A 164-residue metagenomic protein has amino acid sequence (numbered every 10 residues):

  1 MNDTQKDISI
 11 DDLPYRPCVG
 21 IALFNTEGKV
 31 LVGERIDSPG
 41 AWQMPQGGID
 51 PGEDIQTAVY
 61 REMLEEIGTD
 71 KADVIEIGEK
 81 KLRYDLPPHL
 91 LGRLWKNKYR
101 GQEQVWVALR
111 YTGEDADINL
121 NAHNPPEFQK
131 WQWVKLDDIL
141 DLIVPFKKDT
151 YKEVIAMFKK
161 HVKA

Functional and structural regions predicted by a protein language model:
M1-F24, K96-N97: Acidic, metal-coordinating catalytic segment for phosphate/diphosphate chemistry, firing primarily on the Nudix
R16, P39, M44, R100-W106: Short connector loops at helix/strand junctions that flank enzyme active sites, especially segments positioning acidic
P17-V19, G28, Q104-V105, Q129: Change "...and in nucleic-acid phosphodiester-cleaving endonucleases..." to "...and in nucleic-acid processing enzymes
K29-A72: Conserved Nudix-box catalytic region and its N-terminal flanking loop in Nudix hydrolases and closely related
A41-P45, F128-K130, E153: A short, polar/proline- and glycine-enriched secondary-structure boundary/capping micro-motif
D70-K81: A short coil-to-beta-strand element that immediately follows conserved catalytic motifs
L82-D117: Active-site-adjacent beta-strand/loop module that shapes the phosphate/pyrophosphate-binding cleft
Q104-G113, I118-D149: NUDIX/MutT-family hydrolases
